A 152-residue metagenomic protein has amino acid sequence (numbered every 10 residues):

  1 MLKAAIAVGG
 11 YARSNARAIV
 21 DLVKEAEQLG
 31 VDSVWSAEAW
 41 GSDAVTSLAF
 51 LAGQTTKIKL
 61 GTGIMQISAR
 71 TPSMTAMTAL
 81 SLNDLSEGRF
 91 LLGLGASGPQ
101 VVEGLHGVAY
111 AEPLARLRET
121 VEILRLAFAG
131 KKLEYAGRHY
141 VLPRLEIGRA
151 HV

Functional and structural regions predicted by a protein language model:
M1-T62, H151: N-terminal beta1-alpha1-beta2 module of alpha/beta enzyme domains
L2, A76-H151: Internal, glycine-rich beta/alpha segment that forms the wall or movable "lid" of small-molecule/cofactor binding
G10-A12, W40, Q66-S68, A96-Q100 (+1 more regions): Active-site-proximal loop/turn and secondary-structure-junction residues that shape catalytic pockets, frequently
Y11, V31, A69-M74, G88 (+1 more regions): Conserved N-terminal glycine/acidic-rich loop preference
I19, G41-A44, S68, T75 (+1 more regions): Generic structural signal for well-ordered secondary structure
A39, Q66-S73, V108-E112: Short coil/turn segments at secondary-structure boundaries
V45-M65, A69, R116-I123, A127: Alpha-helix-loop-beta-strand connector modules within alpha/beta enzyme cores
